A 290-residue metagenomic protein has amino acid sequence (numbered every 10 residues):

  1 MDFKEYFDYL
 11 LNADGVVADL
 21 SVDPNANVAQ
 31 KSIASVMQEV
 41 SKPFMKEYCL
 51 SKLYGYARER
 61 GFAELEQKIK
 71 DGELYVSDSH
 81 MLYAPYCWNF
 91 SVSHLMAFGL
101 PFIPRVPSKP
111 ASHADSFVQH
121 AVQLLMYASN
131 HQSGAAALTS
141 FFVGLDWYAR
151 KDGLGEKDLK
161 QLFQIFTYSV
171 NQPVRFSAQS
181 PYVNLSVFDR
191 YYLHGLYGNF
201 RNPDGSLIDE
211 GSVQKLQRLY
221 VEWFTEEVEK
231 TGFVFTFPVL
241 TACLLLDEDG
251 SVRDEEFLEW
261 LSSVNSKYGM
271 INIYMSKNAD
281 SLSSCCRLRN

Functional and structural regions predicted by a protein language model:
D2-N290: Conserved catalytic cores of very large enzyme subunits
